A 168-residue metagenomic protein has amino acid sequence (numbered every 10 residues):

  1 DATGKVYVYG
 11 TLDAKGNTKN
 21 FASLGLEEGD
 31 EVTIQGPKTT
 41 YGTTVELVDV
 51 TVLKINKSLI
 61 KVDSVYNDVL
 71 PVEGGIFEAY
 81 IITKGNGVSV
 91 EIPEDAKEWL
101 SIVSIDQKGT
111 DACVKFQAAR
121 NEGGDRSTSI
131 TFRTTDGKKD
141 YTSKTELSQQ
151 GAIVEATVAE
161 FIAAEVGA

Functional and structural regions predicted by a protein language model:
D1-V69, D136-D140, Q150-A168: OB-fold single-stranded nucleic acid-binding module
L24-E28, A118-R126: Surface-exposed, short loops/turns at beta-strand junctions within beta-sandwich domains
D63-E91: Solvent-exposed, low-complexity, repeat-rich "mucin-like" stalks and linkers
I81, V114-N121: Short, hydrophobic beta-strand segments
K84-C113: Surface-exposed binding patches on compact interaction domains or structured appendages
G124-D136: A short beta-strand micro-motif common to beta-rich folds, especially ectodomain repeats
